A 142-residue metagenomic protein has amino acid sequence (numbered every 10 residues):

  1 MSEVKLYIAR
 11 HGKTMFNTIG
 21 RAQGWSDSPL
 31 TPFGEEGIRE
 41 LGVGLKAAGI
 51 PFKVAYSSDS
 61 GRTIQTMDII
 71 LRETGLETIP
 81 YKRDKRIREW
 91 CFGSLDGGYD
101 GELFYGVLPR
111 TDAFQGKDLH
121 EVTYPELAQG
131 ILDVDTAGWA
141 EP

Functional and structural regions predicted by a protein language model:
S2-I79, R83: Active-site-proximal alpha-helix that buttresses catalytic centers in soluble enzyme cores
T74-P142: Phosphate-handling substructures
